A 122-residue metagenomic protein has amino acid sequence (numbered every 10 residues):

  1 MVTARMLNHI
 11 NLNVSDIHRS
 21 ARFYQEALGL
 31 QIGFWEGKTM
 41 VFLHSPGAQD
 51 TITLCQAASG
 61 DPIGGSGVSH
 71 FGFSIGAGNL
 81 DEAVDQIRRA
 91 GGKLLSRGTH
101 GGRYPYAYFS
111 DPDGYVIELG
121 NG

Functional and structural regions predicted by a protein language model:
M1-H18, Q49, H70-F71: N-terminal beta-strand motif that seeds the catalytic metal site of vicinal oxygen chelate
V2, V84-G122: Vicinal oxygen chelate
T3-M6, G64-V68, H100-G101: Short glycine-enriched loop/turn motifs at secondary-structure junctions
H9-N11, F42, H70-S74, Y106-Y108: Short aromatic/hydrophobic contact patches that present stacked aromatics for nucleic-acid/ligand binding
D16-Q31: Amphipathic alpha-helical segments
R19-S20, G78-A83: Short, conserved charged micro-motifs
G29-W35, K93-R97: Short secondary-structure junctions
Q31-S66, V116-N121: Conserved short beta-strand elements that form part of the metal-binding/catalytic scaffold of enzyme active sites
